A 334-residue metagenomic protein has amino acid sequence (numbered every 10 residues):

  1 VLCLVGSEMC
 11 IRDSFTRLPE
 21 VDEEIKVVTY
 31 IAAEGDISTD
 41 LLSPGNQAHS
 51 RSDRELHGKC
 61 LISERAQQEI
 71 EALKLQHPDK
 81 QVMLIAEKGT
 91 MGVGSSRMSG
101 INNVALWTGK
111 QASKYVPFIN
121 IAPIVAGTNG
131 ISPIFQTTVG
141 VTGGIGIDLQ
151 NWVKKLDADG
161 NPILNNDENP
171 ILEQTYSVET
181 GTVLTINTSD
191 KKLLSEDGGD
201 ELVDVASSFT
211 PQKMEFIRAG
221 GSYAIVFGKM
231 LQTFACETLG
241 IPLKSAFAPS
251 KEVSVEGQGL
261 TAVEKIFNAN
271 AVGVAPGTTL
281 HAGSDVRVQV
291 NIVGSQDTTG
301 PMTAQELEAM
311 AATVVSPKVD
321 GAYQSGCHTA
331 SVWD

Functional and structural regions predicted by a protein language model:
V1-G6, I11: Single conserved hydrophobic/aromatic residue that forms the stacking wall/gate of nucleotide- or nucleobase-binding
S7, L194-G199, A206-V263: Internal alpha/beta core interface subdomains
S7, L41-L194, E201-S208: Feature captures the catalytic cores and cofactor-binding loops of soluble hydro-lyases/lyases that act on carboxylate
R12-S52: Small-residue-rich anion-binding loops in enzyme active sites
G35-L42, M91-N103, Q212-L231: Conserved phosphate/anionic-ligand binding catalytic regions in large, soluble enzymes, centered on
S38, N46, S50, R65 (+7 more regions): Structural signal for hydrophobic packing residues in well-ordered secondary-structure cores of soluble enzyme domains
S38-S43, Q47-K59, E64-R65, E69-V82 (+1 more regions): Long, structured ligand/cofactor-binding scaffold of large enzymes
E256-L280: N-terminal basic/disordered segments at the start of proteins
